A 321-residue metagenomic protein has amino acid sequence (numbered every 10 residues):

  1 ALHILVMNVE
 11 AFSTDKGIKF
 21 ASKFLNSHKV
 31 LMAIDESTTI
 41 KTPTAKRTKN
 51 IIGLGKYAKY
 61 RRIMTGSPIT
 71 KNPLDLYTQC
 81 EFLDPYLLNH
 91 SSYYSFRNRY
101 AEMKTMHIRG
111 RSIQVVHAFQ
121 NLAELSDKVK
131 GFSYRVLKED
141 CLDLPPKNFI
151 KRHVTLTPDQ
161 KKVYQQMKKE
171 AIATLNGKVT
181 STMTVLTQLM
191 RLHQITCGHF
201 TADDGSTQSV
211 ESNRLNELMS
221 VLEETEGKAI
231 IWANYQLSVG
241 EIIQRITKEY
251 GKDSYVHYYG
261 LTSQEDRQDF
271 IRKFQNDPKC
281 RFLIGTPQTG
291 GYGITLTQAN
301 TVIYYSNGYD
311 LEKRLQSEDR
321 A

Functional and structural regions predicted by a protein language model:
L2-I4, K29-L31, K59-R62, K279-F282: Loop/turn-to-beta-strand initiation segments
L2-I4, V9-H28, T42: Conserved helix/coil segment N-terminal to the catalytic DExD/H
H3, F12, D143-I294: Conserved Helicase C-terminal RecA-like lobe
K19-A21, L25-N26, T39-L54, L311-E312: Substrate-gripping "pore-loop 1 plus following alpha2 helix"
A21-K29, I52-A58, L296-Q298, A321: Short, conserved loop/helix-junction motifs that constitute active-site signature segments in enzyme catalytic cores
V30-L31, T48-D140: Conserved P-loop NTPase motor "coupling/switch" region that bridges the ATPase
D35-E36: Walker B catalytic acidic pair
K59-Y94, C141-K168, R281, G285-A321: SF2 helicase/translocase ATPase core recognition
